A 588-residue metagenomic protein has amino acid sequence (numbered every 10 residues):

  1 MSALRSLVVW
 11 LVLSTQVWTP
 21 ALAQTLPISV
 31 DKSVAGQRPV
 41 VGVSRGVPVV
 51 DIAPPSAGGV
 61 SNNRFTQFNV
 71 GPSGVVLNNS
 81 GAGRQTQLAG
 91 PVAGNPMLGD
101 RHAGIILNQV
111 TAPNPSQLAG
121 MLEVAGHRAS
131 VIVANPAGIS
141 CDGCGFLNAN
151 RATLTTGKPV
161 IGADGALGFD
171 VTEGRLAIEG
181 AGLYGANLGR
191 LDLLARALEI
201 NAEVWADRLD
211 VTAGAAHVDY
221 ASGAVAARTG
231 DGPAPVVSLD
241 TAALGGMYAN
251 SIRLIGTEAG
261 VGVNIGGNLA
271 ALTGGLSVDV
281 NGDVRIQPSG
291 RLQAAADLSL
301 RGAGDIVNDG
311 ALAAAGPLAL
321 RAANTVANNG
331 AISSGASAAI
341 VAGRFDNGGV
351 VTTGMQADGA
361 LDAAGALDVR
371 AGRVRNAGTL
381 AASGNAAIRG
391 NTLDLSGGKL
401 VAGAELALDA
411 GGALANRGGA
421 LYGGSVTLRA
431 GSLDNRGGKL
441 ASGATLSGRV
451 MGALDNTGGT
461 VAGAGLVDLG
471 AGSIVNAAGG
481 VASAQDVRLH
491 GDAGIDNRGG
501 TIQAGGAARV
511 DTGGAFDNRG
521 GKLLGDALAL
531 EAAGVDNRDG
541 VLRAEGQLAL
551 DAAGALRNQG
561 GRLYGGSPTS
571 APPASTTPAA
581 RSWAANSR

Functional and structural regions predicted by a protein language model:
L4, L11-S14, W18-L272, D279-N281: Solvent-exposed adhesion/ligand-recognition segments of exported proteins
A57-V60, V75-L77, A82-R84, A112-S116 (+53 more regions): Extracellular beta-strand scaffolds
